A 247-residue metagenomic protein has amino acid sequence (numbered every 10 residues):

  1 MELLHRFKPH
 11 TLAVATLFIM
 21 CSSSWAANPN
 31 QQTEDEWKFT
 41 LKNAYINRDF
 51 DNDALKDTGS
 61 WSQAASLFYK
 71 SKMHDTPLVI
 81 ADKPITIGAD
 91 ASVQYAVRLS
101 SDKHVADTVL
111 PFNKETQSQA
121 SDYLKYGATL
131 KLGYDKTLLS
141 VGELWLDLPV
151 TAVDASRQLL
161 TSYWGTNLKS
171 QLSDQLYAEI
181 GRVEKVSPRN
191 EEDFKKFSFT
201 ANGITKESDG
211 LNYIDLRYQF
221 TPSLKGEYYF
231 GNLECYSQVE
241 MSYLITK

Functional and structural regions predicted by a protein language model:
M1-T33: Cleavable N-terminal export/targeting peptides
W25-E36, K70-I87, A120, Q175 (+2 more regions): Short loop/turn motifs that connect adjacent beta-strands in outer-membrane beta-barrel proteins
E34-G59: Short glycine/proline- and aromatic-enriched beta-strand/turn motifs that initiate or cap beta-hairpins
W37-L41, I87-A91, L139-V141, A178-I180 (+1 more regions): Membrane-embedded beta-strand positions of outer-membrane beta-barrel proteins
L41, K131-L144, R217, M241-T246: Surface-exposed extracellular loop regions of Gram-negative outer-membrane beta-barrel proteins
N43-D49, A91-V97, Y134-K136, E143-P149 (+2 more regions): Transmembrane beta-strands of outer-membrane beta-barrel pores
F50-L55, L99-A106, V150-Q158, N190-F197 (+1 more regions): Outer-membrane beta-barrel translocator domains and adjoining extracellular loop/strand segments of Gram-negative
S60, L78-A81, R157-K247: Signature for the C-terminal beta-barrel architecture of outer-membrane proteins
